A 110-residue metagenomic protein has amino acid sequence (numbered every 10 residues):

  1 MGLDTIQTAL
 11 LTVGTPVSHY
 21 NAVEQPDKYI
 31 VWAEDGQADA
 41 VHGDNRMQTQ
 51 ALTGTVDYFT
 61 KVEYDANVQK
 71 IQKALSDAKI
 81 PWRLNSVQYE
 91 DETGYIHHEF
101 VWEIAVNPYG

Functional and structural regions predicted by a protein language model:
M1-T53, D57-G110: Long, contiguous binding/interaction regions
